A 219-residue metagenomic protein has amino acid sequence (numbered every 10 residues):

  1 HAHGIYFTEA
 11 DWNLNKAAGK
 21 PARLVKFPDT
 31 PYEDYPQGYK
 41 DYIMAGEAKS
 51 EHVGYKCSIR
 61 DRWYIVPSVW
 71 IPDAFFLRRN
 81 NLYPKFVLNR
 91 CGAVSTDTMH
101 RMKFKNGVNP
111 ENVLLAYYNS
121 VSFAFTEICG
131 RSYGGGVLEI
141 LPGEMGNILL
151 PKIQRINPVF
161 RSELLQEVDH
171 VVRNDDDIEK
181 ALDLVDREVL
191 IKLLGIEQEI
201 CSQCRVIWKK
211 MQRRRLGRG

Functional and structural regions predicted by a protein language model:
H1-P158, Q166, H170: Polybasic, glycine- and aromatic-enriched phosphate-binding surface used to engage nucleic acids
G38, Q154-G219: Non-catalytic DNA-recognition/assembly elements of restriction-modification systems
